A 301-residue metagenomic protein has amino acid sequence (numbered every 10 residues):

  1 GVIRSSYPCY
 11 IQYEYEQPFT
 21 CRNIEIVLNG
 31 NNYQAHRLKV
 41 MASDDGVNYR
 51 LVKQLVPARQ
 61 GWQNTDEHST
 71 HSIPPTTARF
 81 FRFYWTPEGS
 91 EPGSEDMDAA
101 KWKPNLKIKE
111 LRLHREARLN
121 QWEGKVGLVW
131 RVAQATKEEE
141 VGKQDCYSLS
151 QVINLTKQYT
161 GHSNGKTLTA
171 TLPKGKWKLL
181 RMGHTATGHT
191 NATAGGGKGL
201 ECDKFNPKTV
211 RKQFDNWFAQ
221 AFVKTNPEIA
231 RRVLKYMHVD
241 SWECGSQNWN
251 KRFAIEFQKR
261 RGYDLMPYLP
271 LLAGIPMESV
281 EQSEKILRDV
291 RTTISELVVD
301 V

Functional and structural regions predicted by a protein language model:
G1-Y49, K53, E67-G142, S241: Aromatic, loop-rich ligand-recognition surfaces of beta-strand-rich domains
Y10, N23-I26, D66-T70, D96-D98 (+3 more regions): Short alpha-helical segments and helix-capping/turn motifs at coil-helix boundaries
V27, P57-Q60, A194-N216, D240 (+1 more regions): The substrate-binding groove and active-site-proximal loops of carbohydrate-active enzymes, especially glycoside
L55-R59, H68, D98-A99, L128 (+1 more regions): Short secondary-structure boundary/capping segments
W85-E91, E95-V223: Catalytic and substrate-binding clefts that recognize carbohydrates or anionic sugar/phosphate headgroups
L180-C202, N250-T293: Aromatic- and acidic-residue-enriched carbohydrate-binding clefts of CAZyme catalytic domains
P227-L234: Short helix-terminating capping/connector loops at secondary-structure junctions
